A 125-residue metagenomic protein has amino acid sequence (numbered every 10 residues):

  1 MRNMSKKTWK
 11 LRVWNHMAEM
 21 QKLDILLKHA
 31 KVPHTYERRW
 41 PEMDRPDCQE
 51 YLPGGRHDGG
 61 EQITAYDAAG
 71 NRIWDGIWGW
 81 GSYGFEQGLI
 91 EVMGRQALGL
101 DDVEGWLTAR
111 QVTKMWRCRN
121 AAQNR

Functional and structural regions predicted by a protein language model:
R2-R125: Catalytic phosphate/metal-binding cores of nucleic-acid and nucleotide-processing enzymes, i.e., regions that mediate
